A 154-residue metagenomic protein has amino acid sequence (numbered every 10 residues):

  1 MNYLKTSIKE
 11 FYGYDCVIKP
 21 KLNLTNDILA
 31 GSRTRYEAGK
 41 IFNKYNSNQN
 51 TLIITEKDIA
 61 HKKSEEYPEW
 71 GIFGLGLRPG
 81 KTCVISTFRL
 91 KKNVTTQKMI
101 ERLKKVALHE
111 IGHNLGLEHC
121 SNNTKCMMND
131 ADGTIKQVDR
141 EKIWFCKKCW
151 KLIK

Functional and structural regions predicted by a protein language model:
N2-V106, E118: Metzincin-family zinc-dependent endopeptidase catalytic domain
T96-K154: The catalytic-center signature of Zn2+-dependent metalloproteases
